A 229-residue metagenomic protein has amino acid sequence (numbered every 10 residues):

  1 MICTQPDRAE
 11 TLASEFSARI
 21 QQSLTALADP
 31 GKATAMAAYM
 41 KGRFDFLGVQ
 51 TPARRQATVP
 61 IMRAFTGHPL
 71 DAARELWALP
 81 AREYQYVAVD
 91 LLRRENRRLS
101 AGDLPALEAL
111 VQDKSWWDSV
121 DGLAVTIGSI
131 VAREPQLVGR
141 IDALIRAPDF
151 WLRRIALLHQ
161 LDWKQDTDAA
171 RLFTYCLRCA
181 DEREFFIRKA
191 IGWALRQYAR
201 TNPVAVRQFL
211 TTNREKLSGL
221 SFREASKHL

Functional and structural regions predicted by a protein language model:
M1-L229: Alpha-helical scaffold domains
